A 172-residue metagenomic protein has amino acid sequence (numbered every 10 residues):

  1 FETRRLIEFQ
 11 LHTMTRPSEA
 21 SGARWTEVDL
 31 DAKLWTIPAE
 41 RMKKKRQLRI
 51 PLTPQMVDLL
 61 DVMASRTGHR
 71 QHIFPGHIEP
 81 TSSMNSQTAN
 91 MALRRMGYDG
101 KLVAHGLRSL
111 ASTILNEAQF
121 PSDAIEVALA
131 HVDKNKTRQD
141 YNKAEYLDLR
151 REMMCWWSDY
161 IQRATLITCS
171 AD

Functional and structural regions predicted by a protein language model:
F1-A23, D31, M42-R46, R66-T67 (+2 more regions): Basic, Lys/Arg- and aromatic-enriched nucleic-acid-binding interface segment
R4-I7, D58, H72, L110-T113 (+1 more regions): Positions in alpha-helical segments
F9-Q10, I114-L115, A128: Short alpha-helical segment immediately N-terminal to, or the first helix within, an HTH/HTH-like DNA-binding domain
E27-L34, D99-K101, F120-D140, R163-A171: Short, polar N-cap/turn motifs at the start of nucleic acid-interacting alpha helices
A32, R41, P51-G100, G106 (+3 more regions): Active-site/catalytic core of tyrosine-dependent DNA strand-transfer enzymes
I37-K45, V57, L129-I167: Catalytic-site neighborhood detector that most strongly recognizes the C-terminal catalytic loop/helix of tyrosine
L52, S112-L115, I125, W157: Hydrophobic, well-ordered secondary-structure elements that form the walls of internal hydrophobic environments
